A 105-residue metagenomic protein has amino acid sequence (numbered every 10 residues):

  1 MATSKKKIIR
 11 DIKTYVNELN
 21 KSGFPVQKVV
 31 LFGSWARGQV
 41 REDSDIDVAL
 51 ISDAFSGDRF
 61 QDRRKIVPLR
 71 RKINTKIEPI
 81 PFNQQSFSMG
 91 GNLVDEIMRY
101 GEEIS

Functional and structural regions predicted by a protein language model:
M1-Q27, R37-E42, D53-S105: Catalytic core of pol beta-like nucleotidyltransferases
D45-I46: Conserved loop-to-beta-strand segment in the C-terminal subdomain of adenylate-forming
A49-I51: Short hydrophobic/aromatic beta-strand micro-patches that form the beta-sheet surface supporting nucleotide- or nucleic
